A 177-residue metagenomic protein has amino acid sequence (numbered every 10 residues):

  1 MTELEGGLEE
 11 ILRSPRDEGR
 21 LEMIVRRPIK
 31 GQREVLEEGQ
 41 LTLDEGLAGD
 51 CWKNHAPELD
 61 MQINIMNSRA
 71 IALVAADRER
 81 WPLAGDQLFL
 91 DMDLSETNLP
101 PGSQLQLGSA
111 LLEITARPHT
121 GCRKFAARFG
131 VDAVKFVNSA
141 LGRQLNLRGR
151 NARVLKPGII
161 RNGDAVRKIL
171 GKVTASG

Functional and structural regions predicted by a protein language model:
M1-G177: Metal-cofactor-dependent catalytic cores
